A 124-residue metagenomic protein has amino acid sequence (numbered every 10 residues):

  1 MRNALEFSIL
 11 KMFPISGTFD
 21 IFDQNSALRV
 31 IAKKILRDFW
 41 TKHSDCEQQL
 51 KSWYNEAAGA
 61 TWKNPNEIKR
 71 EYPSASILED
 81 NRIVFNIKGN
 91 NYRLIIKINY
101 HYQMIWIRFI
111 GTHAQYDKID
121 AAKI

Functional and structural regions predicted by a protein language model:
R2-N91, N99-M104, H113-I124: Basic, Lys/Arg-enriched alpha-helical interface segments
